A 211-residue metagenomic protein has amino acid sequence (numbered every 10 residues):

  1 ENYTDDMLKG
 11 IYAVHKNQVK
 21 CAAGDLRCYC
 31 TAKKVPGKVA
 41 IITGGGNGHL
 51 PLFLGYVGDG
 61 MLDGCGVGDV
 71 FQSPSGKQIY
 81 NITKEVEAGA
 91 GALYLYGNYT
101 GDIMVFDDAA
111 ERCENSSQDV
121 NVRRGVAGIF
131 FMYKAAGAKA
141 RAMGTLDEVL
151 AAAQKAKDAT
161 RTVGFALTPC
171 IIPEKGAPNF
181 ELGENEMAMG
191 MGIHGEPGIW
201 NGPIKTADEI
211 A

Functional and structural regions predicted by a protein language model:
E1-I41: N-terminal amphipathic/basic leader segments beginning at the initiator methionine
L26-D59, G66: Glycine-rich, flexible N-terminal cofactor/catalytic loop recognition
V39-G46, L62-C65, D69, G91-T100 (+3 more regions): Short glycine-rich or small-residue beta-strand-to-loop segments that form or flank ligand, phosphate, metal/Fe-S
H49, F53-G89: Glycine-rich oxoanion-binding loops at beta->alpha junctions
G76-N98, D119-K134: A structural-propensity feature for long, helix-poor, extended segments
G101, Q118-A159: Short alpha-helices
A110-S117, T206-A211: Short, intrinsically disordered, charge-balanced linker/junction segments flanking boundaries in proteins
A140-A211: Mixed-charge interfacial surface used for oligomerization/domain docking and macromolecular partner engagement
